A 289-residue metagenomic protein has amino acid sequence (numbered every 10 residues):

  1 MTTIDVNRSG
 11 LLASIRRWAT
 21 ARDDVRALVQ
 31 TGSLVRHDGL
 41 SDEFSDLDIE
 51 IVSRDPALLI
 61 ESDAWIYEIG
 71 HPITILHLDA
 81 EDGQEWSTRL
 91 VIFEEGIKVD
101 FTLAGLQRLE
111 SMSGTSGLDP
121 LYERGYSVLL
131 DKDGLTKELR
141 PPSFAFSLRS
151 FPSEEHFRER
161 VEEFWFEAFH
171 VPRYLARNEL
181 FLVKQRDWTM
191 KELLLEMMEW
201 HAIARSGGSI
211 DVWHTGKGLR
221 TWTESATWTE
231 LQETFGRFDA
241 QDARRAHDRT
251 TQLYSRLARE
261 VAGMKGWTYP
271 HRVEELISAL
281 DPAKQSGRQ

Functional and structural regions predicted by a protein language model:
T2-D23, T31-F44, E50-M112: Metal-dependent nucleotidyltransferase catalytic core
T3-I4, E68-R177, L182, D187-T189: Conserved NTP/Mg2+-binding pocket subregion across the NTase superfamily
L11-S14, A64, P142-L148, L231-Q232: Short amphipathic alpha-helical segments, especially helix-boundary/capping motifs
D42, S127-V128, K217, T229: Flexible, active-site-adjacent loop/turn segments at secondary-structure boundaries
S147-Q289: Conserved nucleotidyltransferase catalytic core and NTase-mimicking acidic/glycine-rich helix/loop elements in nucleic
